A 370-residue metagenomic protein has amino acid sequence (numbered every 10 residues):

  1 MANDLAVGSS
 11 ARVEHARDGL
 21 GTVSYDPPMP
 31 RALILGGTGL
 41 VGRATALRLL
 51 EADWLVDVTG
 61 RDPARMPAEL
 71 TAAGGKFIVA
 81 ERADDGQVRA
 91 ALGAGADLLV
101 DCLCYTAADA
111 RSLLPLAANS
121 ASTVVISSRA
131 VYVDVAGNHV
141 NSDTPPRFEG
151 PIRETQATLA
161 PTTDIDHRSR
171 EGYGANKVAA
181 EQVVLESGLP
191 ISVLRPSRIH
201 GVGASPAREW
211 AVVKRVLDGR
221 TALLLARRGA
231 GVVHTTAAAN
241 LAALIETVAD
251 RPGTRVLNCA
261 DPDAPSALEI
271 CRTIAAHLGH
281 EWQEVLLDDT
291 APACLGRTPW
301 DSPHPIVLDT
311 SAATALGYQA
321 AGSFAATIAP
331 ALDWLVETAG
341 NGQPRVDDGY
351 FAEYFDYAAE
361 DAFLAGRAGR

Functional and structural regions predicted by a protein language model:
D4, A16-G19: Short hydrophobic alpha-helical segments enriched in small aliphatic residues
A32-A52: N-terminal Rossmann NAD(P)H-binding glycine-rich loop of SDR-like oxidoreductase domains
L35, G201, L225-G231, L257-P265 (+2 more regions): Glycine-rich Rossmann NAD(P)(H)-binding loop
T38, R65-V125, V131-D134: NAD(P)H-binding glycine-rich loop region in Rossmannoid oxidoreductase-like domains and their noncatalytic homologs
R111-N176: Conserved Rossmann-fold NAD(P)-dependent oxidoreductase catalytic core, especially the SDR/UDP-sugar
V178-G203: Conserved beta-loop-beta element that borders a ligand/cofactor-binding pocket
P206-V212, L225-A249, R255: Substrate-positioning beta->alpha
L244-H304, D309, P330, N341-R370: Mid/C-terminal beta-alpha module of Rossmann-like enzyme folds, strongest in SDR-family dehydrogenases/epimerases
